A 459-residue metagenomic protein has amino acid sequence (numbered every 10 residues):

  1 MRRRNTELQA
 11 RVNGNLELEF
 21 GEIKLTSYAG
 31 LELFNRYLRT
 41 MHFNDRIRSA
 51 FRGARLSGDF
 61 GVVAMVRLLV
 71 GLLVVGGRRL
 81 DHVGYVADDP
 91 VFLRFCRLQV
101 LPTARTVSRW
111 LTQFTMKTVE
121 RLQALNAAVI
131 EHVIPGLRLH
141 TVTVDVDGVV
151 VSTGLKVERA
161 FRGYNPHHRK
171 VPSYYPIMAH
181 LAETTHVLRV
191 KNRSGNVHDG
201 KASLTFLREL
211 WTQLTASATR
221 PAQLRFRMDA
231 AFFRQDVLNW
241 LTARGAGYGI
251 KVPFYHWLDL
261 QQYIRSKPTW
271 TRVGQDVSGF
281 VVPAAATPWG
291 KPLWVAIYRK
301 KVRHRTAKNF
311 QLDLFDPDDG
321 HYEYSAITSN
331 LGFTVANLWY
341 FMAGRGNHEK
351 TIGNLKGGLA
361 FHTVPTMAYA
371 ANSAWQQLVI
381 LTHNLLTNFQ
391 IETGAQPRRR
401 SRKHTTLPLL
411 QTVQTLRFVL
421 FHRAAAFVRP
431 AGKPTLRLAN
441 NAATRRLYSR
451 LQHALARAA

Functional and structural regions predicted by a protein language model:
M1-H198, S203-T219, R244, V419-A459: Dynamic "connector" segments at or just before major functional cores
R2-L16, F20, G247-G357, L447-A459: An anionic, glycine-rich sequence signature occurring as long contiguous blocks
Y37, V83, N337-A374, L378 (+1 more regions): Short amphipathic alpha-helical "interface-anchor" segments enriched in bulky aromatics
D147, A222-F232: Acidic/histidine-rich, metal-coordinating catalytic segments
V149-V151, H186, S194-G195, Y255 (+7 more regions): Short, glycine-/Ser/Thr-/acidic-enriched flexible segments
L155, R234-N239, D259-Y263: A short acidic (Asp/Glu
L238-G247: Short, surface-exposed basic-aromatic patches at helix termini and helix-loop junctions that form
N388-R437: C-terminal structured "cap/appendage" subdomains that terminate the fold
